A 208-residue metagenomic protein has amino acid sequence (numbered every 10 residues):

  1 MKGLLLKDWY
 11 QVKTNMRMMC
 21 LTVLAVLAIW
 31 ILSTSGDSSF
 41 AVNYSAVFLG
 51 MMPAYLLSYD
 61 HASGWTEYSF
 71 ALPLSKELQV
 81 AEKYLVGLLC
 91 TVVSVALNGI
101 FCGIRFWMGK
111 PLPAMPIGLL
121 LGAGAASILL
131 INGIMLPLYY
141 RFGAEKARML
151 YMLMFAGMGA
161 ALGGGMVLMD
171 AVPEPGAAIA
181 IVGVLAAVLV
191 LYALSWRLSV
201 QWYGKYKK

Functional and structural regions predicted by a protein language model:
M1-G64, E82-K208: Hydrophobic alpha-helical transmembrane segments of membrane proteins
A71-K76: Short helix-to-coil transition segments within interhelical loops that connect adjacent transmembrane helices
L78-V80: Alpha-helix N-cap/helix-start motif at helix boundaries, enriched for small hydrophobics
